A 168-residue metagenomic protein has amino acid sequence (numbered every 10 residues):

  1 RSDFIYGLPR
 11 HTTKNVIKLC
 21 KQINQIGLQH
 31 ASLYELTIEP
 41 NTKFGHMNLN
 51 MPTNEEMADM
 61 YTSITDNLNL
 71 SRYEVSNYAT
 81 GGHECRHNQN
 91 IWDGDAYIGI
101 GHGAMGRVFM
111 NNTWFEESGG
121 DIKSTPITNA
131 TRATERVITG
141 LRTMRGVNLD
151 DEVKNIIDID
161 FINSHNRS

Functional and structural regions predicted by a protein language model:
R1-V153: C-terminal scaffold of the Radical SAM
M144-S168: Long, charge-rich, low-complexity alpha-helical segments
